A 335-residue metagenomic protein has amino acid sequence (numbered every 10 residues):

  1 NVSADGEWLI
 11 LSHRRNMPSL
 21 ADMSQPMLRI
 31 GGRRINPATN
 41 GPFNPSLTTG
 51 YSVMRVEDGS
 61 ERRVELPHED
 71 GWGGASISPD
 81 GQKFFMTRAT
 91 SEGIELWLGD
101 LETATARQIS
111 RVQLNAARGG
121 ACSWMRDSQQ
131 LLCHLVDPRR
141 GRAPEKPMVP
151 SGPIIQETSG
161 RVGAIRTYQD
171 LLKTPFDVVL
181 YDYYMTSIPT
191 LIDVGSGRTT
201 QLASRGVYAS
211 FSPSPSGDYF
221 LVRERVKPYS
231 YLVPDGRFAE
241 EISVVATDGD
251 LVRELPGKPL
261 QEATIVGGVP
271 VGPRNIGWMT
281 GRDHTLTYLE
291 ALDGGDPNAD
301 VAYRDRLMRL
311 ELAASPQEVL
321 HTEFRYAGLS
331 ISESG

Functional and structural regions predicted by a protein language model:
N1-G335: Beta-propeller folds
